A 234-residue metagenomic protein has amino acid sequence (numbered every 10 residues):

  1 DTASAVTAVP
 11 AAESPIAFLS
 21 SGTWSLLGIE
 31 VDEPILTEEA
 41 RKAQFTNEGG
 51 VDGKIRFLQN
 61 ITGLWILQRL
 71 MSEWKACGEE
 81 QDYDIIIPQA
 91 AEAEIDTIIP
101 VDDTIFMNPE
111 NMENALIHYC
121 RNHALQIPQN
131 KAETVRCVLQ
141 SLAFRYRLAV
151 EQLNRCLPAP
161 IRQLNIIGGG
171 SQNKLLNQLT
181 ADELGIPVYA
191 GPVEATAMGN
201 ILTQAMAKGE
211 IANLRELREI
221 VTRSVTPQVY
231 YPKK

Functional and structural regions predicted by a protein language model:
T2-Q163, Q172-T196, L202-K233: Active-site core segments that coordinate phosphate-bearing ligands/cofactors across diverse enzyme families
